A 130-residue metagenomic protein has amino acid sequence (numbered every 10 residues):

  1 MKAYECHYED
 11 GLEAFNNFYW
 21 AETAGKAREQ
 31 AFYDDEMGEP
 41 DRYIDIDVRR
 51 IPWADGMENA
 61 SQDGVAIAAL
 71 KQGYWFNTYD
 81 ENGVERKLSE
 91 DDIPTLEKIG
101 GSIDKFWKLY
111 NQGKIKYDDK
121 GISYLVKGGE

Functional and structural regions predicted by a protein language model:
M1-A14: Short aromatic-glycine-(Arg/Gly/Cys) micro-motifs in beta-strand/loop hairpins
E9-G11, A24, I51, G56: Generic structural motif
E13-E22: A short, exposed loop/beta-hairpin motif centered on an aromatic-Gly-Thr core
K26-Q30: Short amphipathic alpha-helices within nucleic acid-binding modules
Y33-E130: Short, mixed-charge low-complexity intrinsically disordered segments
